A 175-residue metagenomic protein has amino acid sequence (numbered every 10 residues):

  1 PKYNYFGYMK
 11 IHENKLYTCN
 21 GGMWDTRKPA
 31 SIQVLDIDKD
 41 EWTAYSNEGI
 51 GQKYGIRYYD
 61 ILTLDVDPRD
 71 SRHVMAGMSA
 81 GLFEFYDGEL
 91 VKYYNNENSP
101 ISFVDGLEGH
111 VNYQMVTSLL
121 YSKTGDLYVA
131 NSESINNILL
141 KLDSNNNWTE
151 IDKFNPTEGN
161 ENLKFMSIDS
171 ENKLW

Functional and structural regions predicted by a protein language model:
P1-W175: Carboxylate-rich, polar loop motifs that coordinate divalent cations or form catalytic acidic clusters
